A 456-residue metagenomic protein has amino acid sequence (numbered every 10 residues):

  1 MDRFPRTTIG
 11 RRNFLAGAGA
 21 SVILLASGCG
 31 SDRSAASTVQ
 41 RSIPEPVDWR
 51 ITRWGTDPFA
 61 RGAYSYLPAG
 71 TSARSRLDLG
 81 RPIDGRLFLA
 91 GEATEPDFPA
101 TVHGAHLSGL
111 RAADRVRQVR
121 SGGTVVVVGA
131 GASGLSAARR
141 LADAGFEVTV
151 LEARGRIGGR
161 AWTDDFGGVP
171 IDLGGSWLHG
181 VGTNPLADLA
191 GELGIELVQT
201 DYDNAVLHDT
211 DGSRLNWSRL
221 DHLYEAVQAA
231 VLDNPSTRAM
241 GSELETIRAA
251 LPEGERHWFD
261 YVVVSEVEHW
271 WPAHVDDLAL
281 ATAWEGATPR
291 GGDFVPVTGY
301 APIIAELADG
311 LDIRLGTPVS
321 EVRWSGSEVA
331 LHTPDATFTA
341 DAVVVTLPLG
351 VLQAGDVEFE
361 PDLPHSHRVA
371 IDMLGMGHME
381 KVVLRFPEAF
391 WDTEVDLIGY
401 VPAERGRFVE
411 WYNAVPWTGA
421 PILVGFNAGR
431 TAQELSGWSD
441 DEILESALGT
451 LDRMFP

Functional and structural regions predicted by a protein language model:
M1-P456: FAD-dinucleotide binding site
